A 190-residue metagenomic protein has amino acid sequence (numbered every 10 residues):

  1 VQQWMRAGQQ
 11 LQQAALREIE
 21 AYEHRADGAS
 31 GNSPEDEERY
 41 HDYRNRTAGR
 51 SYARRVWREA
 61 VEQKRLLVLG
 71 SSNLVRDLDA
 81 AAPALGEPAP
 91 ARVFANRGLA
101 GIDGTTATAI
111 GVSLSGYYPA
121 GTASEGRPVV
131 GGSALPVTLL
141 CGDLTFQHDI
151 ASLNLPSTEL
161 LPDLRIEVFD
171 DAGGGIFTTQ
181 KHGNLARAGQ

Functional and structural regions predicted by a protein language model:
V1, R65-L67, D163-E167: Hydrophobic beta-strand segments of well-ordered beta-sheets in folded domains
V1-A21, P156: Glycine-rich, acidic loop regions that bind phosphate or pyrophosphate groups
V1-W4, G8, L69, L144 (+1 more regions): Bulky hydrophobic/aromatic packing residues
Q2, V61-E62, A172: Residue-level marker of positions within ordered structural domains that often coincide with functionally constrained
A15-G121, G132-A134: Active-site diphosphate/adenylate-binding microenvironment
P83-Q190: Thiamine diphosphate
